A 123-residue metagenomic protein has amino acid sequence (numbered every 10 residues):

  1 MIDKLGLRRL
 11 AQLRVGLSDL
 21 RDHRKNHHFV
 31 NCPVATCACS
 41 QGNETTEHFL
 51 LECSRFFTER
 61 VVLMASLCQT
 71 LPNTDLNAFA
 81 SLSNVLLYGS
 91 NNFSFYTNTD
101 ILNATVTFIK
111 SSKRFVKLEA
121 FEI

Functional and structural regions predicted by a protein language model:
M1-I123: Family-specific functional microsites
